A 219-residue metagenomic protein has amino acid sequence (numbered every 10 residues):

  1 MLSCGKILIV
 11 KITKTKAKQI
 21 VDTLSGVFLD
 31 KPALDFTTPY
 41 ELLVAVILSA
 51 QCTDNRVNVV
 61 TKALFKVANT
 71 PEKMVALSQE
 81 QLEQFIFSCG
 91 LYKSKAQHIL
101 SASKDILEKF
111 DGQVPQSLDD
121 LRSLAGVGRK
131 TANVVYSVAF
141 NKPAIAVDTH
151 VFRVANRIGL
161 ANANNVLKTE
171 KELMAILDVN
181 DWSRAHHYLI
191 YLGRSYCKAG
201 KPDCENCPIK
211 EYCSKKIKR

Functional and structural regions predicted by a protein language model:
I9-R219: Catalytic cores of DNA base-excision repair glycosylases
